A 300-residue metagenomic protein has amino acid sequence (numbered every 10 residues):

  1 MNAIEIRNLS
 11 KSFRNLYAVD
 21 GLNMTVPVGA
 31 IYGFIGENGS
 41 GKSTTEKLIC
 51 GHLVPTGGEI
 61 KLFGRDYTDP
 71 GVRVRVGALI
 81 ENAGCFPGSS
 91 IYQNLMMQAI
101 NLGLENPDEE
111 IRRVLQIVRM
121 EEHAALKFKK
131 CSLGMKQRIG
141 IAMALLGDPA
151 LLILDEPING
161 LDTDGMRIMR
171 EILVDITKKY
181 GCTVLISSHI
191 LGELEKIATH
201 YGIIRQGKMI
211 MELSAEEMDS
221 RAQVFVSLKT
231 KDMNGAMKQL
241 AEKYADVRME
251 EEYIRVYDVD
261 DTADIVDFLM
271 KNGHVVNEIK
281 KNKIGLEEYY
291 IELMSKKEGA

Functional and structural regions predicted by a protein language model:
M1-S10, K296-A300: ABC-family P-loop ATPase nucleotide-binding domain
N2-I4, K11-I186, L191-R205, M209-M211: ABC transporter nucleotide-binding domains
G71, A222, M294: Short, flexible helix/strand-to-coil boundary loops that buttress conserved ligand/catalytic motifs in alpha/beta
R73, M218-R221, R248-M249: Short, flexible turn/loop "capping" segments at secondary-structure junctions
I117, L133, L194-E195, S220 (+2 more regions): Short secondary-structure boundary/hinge segments and terminal tails
A150, G181, A198, Q223 (+2 more regions): Residue-level detector of structured alpha->beta connecting loops
K208-K229: Conserved beta-strand-loop-alpha-helix hinge in the C-terminal portion of ABC ATPase nucleotide-binding domains
V224-L293, A300: Short, charged/small-residue-rich alpha-helical element at the C-terminal edge of ABC transporter nucleotide-binding
